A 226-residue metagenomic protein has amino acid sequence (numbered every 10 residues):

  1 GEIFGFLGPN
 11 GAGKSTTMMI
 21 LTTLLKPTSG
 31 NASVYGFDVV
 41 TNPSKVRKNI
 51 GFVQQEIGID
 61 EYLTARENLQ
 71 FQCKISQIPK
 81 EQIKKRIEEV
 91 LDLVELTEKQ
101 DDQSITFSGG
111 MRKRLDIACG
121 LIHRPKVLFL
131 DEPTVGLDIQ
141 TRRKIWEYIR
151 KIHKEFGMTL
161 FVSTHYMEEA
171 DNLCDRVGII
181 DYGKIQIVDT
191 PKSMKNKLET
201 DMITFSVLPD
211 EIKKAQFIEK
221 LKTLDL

Functional and structural regions predicted by a protein language model:
Q70, K74, E81-K99: Conserved ABC ATPase "signature" region
Q103-F107: Conserved ABC ATPase signature
I117: Hydrophobic anchor residue at the start of the ABC signature
R124: Conserved catalytic motifs of ABC-family nucleotide-binding domains
L128-D131: Catalytic Walker B motif of ABC-type/P-loop ATPase nucleotide-binding domains
E147-L226: ABC transporter nucleotide-binding domain
